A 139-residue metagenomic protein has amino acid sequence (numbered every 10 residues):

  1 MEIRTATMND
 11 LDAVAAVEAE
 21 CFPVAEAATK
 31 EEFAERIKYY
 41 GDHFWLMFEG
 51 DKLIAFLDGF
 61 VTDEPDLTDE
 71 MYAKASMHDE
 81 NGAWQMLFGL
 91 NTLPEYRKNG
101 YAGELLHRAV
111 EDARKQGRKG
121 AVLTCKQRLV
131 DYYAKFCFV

Functional and structural regions predicted by a protein language model:
M1-V14: A short beta-loop-alpha structural element at the N-terminal edge of CoA-dependent acyl/N-acetyltransferase catalytic
A16-T29: Helix-loop element at the rim of GNAT/NAT acetyltransferase active sites that forms part of the acceptor-substrate
H43-L57: Conserved beta-hairpin
A55-L90, R97: Conserved acyl-donor/pantetheine-binding loop and adjacent beta-alpha core of acyl/acetyltransferases and related
T92, K98-E111: Conserved acetyl-CoA-binding loop-helix of GNAT-fold acetyltransferases
R97, V122-D131: Conserved beta-strand-loop-alpha-helix junction that forms the acyl-donor binding cleft
L106, A113-K126: Conserved GNAT acetyl-CoA-binding A-motif
A134-V139: Conserved acetyl-CoA-binding loop of GNAT-fold acetyltransferases
